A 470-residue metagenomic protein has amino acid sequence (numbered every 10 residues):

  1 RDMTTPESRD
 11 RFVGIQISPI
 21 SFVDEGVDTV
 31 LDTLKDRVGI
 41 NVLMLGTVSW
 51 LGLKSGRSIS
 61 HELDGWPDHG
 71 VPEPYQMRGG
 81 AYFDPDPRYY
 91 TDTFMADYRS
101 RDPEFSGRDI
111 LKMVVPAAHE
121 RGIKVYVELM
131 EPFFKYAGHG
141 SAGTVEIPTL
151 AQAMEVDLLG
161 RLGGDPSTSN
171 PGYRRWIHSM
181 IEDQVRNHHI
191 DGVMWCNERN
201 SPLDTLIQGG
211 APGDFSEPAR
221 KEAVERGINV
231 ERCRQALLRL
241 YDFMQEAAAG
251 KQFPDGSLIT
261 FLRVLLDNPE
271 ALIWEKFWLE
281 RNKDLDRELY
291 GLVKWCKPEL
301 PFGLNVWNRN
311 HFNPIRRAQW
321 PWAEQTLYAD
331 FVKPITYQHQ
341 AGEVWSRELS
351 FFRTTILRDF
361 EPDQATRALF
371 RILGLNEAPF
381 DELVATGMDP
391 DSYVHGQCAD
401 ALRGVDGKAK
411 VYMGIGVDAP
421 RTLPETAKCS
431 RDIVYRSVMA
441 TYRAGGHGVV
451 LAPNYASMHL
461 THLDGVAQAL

Functional and structural regions predicted by a protein language model:
S8-V23, A81-P116, Y126-H188, P212-I228 (+2 more regions): Active-site-adjacent "subsite" loops/lids of carbohydrate-active enzymes
Q16, I123-Y136, M194-E198, N229-P254 (+3 more regions): Aromatic-lined carbohydrate-recognition surfaces of secreted/lumenal glycan-active proteins
D28-G56, G70-F83, D183, N187-G192 (+2 more regions): Catalytic domains of carbohydrate-active enzymes, especially glycoside hydrolases
T33-I40, V114-A117, G164-S201, L240 (+2 more regions): An active-site-proximal structural segment forming one wall of the substrate-binding cleft that immediately precedes
N41-L53, Y328-R347, G374-Q468: Substrate-binding cleft of secreted/luminal carbohydrate-active enzymes
L53-G80, F133-G160, C196-L262, W345-D363: Aromatic- and acidic-residue-enriched segments that line the glycan-binding/catalytic groove of carbohydrate-active
F134-V145, P202-D204, C296-W345, T422-R443: Substrate-binding cleft/loops of secretory-pathway carbohydrate-active enzymes
C196, R234-L272, Q319-T386, G446-S457: Aromatic- and acid-rich polysaccharide-binding/catalytic face of secreted or lumenal carbohydrate-active enzymes
